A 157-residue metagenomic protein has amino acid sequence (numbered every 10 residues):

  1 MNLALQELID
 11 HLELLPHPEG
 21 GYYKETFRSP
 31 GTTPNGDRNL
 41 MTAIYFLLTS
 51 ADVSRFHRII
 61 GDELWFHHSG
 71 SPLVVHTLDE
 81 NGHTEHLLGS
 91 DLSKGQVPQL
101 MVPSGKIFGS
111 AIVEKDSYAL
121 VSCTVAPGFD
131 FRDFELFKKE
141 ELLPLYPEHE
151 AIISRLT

Functional and structural regions predicted by a protein language model:
M1-L100, G109, D116-S117, P127 (+1 more regions): Non-catalytic, conserved peripheral segments adjacent to functional cores
G105-K106: Extracellular beta-helix/beta-solenoid repeat scaffolds
V121-D130: Hydrophobic transmembrane alpha-helices
R132-L136: A short secondary-structure junction signal
